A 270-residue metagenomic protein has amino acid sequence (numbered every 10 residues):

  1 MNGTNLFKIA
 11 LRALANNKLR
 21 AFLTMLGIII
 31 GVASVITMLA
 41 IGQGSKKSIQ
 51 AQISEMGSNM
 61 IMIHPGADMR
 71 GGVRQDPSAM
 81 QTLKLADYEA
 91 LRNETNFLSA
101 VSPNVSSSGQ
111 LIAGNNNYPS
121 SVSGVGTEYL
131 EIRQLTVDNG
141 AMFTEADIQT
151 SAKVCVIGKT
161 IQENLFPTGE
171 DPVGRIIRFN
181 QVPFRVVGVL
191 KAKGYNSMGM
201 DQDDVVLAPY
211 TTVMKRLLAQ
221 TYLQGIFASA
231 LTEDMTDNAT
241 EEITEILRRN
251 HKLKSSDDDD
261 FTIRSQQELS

Functional and structural regions predicted by a protein language model:
M1-I30: N-terminal Sec/SRP start-transfer signal
L6, A10, T24, S48-I49 (+7 more regions): Hydrophobic alpha-helical segments typical of transmembrane helices and their membrane-interface/capping positions
L11, A15, G42-K46, Q50 (+1 more regions): Alpha-helical membrane-interface segments at transmembrane helix boundaries
L19-K47: Short, strongly hydrophobic transmembrane alpha-helices
Q43-S121, V125-E131, E145, E163-N164 (+2 more regions): Hydrophobic, regular-secondary-structure patches
G71-Q81, N96, L111-Y118, V189-Y195 (+4 more regions): Structural beta->alpha junctions
S123, E128-F143, A152-S256: Mid-to-C-terminal secondary-structure elements that act as membrane-proximal/extracytoplasmic interface segments
I243, K254-S270: Peri-transmembrane interface segments
